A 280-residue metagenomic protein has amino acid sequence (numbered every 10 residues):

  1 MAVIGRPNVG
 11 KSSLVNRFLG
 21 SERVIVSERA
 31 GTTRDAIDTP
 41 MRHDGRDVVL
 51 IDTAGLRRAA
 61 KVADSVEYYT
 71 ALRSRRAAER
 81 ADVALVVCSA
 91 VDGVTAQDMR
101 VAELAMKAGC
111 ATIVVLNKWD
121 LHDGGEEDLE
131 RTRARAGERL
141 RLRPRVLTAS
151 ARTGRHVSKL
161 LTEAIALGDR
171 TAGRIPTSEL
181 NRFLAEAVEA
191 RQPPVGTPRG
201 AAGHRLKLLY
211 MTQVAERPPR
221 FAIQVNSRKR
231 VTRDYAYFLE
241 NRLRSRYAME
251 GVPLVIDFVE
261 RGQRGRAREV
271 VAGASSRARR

Functional and structural regions predicted by a protein language model:
M1-I51, L56-L72, R76-V86, V91-R280: C-terminal-of-GTPase-core extension/linker across diverse P-loop GTPases
